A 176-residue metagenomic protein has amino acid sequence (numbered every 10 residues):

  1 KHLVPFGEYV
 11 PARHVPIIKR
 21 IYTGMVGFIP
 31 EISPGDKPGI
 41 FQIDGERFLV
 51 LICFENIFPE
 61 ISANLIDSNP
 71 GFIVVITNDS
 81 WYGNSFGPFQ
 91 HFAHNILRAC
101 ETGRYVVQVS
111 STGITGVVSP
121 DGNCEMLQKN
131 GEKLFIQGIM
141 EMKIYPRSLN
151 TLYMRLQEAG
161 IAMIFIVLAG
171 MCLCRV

Functional and structural regions predicted by a protein language model:
K1-V176: Enzyme catalytic cores with a strong preference for nitrogen-chemistry domains
